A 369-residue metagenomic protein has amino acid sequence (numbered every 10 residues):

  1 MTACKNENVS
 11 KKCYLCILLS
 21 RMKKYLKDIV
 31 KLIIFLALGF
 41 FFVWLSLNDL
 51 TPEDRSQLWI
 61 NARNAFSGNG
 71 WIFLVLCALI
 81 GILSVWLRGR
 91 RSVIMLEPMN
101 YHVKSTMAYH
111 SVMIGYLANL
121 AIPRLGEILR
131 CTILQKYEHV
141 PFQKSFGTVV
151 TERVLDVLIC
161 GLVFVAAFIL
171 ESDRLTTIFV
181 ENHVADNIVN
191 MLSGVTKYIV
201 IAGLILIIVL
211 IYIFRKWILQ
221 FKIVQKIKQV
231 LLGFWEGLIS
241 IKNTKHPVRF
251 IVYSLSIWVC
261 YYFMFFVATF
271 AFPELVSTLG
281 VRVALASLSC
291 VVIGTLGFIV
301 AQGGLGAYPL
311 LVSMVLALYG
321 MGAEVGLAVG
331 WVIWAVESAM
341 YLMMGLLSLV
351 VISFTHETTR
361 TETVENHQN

Functional and structural regions predicted by a protein language model:
A3-M113, I178-T295, M340-N369: Predominantly cytoplasmic-facing regulatory/coupling regions of multi-pass membrane proteins
I80, I114-P123, S289-P309: Transmembrane alpha-helix interface/packing and boundary motifs in multi-pass membrane proteins, characterized by
S105-M107, E127, V140-T151, G322-V332: Membrane-interface alpha-helices at helix entry/exit sites of multi-pass transporters
Y109-K136: Hydrophobic, aromatic-rich membrane-embedded alpha-helical segments
L117-I122, K144-I169, V332-M344: Membrane-embedded alpha-helical segments of transport systems, primarily multispan ion/solute transporters
E127-K136, A301-L318: Re-entrant/interfacial helical elements at transmembrane boundaries that shape and gate the permeation pathway
F164-E181: Transmembrane alpha-helix termini and helix-breaking/packing motifs in multi-pass membrane transporters
V300, L310-N369: C-terminal transmembrane helix pair
